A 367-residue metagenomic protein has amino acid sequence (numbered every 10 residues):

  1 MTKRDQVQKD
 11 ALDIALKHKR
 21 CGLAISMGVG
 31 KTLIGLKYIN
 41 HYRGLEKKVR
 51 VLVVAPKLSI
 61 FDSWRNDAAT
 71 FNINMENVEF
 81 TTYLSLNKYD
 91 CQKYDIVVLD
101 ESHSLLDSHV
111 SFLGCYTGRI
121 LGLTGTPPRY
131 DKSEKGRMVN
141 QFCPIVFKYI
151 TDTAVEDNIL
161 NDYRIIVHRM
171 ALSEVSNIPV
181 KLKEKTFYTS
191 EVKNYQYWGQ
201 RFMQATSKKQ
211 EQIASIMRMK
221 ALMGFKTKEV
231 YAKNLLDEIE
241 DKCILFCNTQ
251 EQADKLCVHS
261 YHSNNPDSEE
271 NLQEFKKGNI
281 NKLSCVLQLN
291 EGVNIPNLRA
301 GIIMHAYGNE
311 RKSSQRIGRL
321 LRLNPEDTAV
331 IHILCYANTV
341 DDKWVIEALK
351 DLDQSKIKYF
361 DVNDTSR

Functional and structural regions predicted by a protein language model:
M1-A24: Conserved pre-motif I regulatory segment
H18-Y38: Walker A/P-loop
V54-K93: Inter-Walker segment of RecA-like/P-loop motor cores
D62-N66, K242-F246, E251-V293, K312: Conserved helicase ATPase core of P-loop NTP-dependent helicases/translocases
Y94-V98, K282-C285, N290-Y307, K312-Q315 (+1 more regions): A short beta-strand element within the Helicase C-terminal
D107-I165: Post-DEXD/H (motif II) to motif III coupling segment of the RecA-like Helicase ATP-binding lobe
I145-D241: Conserved interdomain linker/interface between the two RecA-like ATPase lobes of SF2 helicase motors
R319-A348: Conserved segment of the helicase C-terminal RecA-like domain
